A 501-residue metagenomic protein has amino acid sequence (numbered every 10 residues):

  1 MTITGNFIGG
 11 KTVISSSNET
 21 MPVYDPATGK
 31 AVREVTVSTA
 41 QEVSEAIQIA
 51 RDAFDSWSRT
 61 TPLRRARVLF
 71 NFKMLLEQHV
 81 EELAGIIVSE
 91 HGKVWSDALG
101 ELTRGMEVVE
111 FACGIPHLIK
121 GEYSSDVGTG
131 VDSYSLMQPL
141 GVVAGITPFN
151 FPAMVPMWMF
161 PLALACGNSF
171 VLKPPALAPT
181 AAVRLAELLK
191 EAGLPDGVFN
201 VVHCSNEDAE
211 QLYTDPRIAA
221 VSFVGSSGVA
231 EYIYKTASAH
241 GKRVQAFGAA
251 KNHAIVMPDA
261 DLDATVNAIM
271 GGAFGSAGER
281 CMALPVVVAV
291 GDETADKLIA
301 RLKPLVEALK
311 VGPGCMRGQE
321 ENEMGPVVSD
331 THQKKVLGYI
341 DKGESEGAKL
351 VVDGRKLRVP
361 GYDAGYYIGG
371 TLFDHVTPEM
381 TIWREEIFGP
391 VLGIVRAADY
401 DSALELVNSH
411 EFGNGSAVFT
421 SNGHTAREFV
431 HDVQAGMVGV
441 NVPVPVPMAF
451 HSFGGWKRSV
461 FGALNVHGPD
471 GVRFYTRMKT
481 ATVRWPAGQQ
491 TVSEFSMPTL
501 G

Functional and structural regions predicted by a protein language model:
M1-T28, R355: Hydrophobic face of amphipathic alpha-helices that form TPR/SEL1-like repeat modules and related alpha-solenoid
P22, T36, S58-R59, H91 (+4 more regions): A structural signal for short, well-ordered beta-strand elements
T28-E34, L194, I218, I255 (+5 more regions): Conserved C-terminal structural/oligomerization subdomain of aldehyde/semialdehyde dehydrogenase
G29, R65, I87, V109 (+9 more regions): Residue-level signal for inorganic ion chemistry
V32-I119, G130: Glycine-rich loop-to-alpha-helix module at the N-terminal edge of alpha/beta enzyme cores
F54, S58, K73-V80, A84 (+18 more regions): Structural signal for hydrophobic packing residues in well-ordered secondary-structure cores of soluble enzyme domains
G121-V266, E321, A397, G462: Rossmann-like NAD(P) dinucleotide-binding subdomain of oxidoreductase/dehydrogenase enzymes
G228-T377, V440, A487-T491, F495-G501: ALDH superfamily catalytic-core signature
